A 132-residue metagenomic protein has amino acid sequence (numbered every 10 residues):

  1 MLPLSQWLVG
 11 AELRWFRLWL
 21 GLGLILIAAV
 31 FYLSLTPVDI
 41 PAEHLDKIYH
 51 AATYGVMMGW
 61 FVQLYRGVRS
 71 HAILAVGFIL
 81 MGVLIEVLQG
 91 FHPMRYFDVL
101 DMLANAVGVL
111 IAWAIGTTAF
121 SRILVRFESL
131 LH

Functional and structural regions predicted by a protein language model:
M1-Q63, L74: "…centered on the first transmembrane helix and the immediately adjacent amphipathic helix/loop
L13-F16, V87-Y96, I115-R122: Short, highly charged low-complexity linear segments
A29-S34, M58-G59, F78-I85, V109 (+1 more regions): Alpha-helical transmembrane segments of multi-pass membrane proteins
S34-P37, Y65-R66, P93-M94, F120: Short helix-capping/hinge motifs at transmembrane helix termini and TM-loop junctions
I40-K47, G82-L110: Interfacial helix-loop-helix junctions of multi-pass membrane proteins
A51-H71, V109-F120: Membrane-interfacial alpha-helical segments at the cytosolic side of multi-pass membrane proteins
G67-V83: Membrane-embedded alpha-helical segments that form the functional core of polytopic membrane enzymes, especially those
T118-H132: Membrane-proximal cytoplasmic C-terminal regulatory module of class A 7TM GPCRs
